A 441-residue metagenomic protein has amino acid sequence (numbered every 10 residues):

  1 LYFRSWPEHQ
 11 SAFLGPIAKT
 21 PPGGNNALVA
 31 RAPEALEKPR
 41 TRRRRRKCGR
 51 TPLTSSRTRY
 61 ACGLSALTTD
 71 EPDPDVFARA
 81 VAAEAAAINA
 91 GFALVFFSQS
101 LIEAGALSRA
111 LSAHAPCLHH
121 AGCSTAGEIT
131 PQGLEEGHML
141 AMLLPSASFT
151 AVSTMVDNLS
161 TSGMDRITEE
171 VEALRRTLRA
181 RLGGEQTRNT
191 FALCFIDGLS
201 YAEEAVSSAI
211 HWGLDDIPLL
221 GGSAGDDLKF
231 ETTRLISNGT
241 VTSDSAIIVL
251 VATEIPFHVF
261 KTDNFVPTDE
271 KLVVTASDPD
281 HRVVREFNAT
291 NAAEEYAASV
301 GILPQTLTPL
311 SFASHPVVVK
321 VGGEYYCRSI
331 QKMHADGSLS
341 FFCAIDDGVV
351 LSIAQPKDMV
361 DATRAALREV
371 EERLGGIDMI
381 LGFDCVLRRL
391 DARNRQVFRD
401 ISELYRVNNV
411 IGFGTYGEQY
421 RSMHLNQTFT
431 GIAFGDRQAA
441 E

Functional and structural regions predicted by a protein language model:
Y2-F3, F13: Aromatic (phenylalanine/tyrosine) cluster motif
P16-K19, N25, L36-R40, R44 (+1 more regions): Short, positively charged and aromatic/hydrophobic N-terminal segments
A32: Intrinsically disordered, low-complexity mixed-charge segments
G49-E441: Hydrophobic alpha/beta core scaffold segments
